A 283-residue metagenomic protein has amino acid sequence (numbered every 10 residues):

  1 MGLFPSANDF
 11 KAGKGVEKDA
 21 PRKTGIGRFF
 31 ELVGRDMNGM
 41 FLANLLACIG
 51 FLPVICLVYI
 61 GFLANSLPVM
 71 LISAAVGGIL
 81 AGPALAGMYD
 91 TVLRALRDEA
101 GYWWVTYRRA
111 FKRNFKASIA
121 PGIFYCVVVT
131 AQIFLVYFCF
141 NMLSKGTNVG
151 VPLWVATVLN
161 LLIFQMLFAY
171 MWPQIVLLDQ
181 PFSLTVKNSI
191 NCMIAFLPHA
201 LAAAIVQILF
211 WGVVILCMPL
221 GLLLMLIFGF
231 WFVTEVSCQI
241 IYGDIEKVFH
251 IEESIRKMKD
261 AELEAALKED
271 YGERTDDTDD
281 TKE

Functional and structural regions predicted by a protein language model:
M1-Y137, N141-L143, G150, L167-A169 (+2 more regions): Helix-coil boundary and N-terminal low-complexity module in membrane systems
P152-F164: Alpha-helical transmembrane segments of multi-pass membrane proteins
